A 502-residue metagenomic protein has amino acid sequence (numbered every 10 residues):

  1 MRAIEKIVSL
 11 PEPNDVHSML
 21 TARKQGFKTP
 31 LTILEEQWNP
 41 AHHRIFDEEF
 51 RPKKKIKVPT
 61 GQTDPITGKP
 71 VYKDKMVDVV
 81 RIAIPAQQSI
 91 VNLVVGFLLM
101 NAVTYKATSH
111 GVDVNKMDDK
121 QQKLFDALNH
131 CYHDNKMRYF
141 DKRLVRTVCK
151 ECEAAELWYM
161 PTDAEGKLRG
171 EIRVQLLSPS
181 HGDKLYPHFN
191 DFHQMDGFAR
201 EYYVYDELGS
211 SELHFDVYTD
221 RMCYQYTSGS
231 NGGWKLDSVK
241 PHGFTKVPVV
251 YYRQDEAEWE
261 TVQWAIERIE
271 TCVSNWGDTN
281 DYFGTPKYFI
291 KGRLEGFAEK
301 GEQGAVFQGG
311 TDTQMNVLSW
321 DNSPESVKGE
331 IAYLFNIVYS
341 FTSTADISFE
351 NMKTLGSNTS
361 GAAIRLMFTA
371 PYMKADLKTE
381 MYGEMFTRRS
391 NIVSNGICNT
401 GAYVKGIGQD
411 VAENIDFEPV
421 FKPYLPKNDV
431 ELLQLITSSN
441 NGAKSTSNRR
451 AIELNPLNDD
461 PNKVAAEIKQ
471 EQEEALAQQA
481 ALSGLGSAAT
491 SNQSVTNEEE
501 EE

Functional and structural regions predicted by a protein language model:
M1-I172, E499-E502: Extended, helix-rich architectural segments
A41, Y105, D134-Y139, E151-A155 (+9 more regions): Short secondary-structure junctions and interdomain/linker hinges
G68, K116, L144, S319-S326 (+1 more regions): Conserved aromatic-histidine-acidic binding/catalytic patches
K120-L124, Y132, K136-F140, V148 (+6 more regions): Short amphipathic alpha-helical segments
Q121-L128, D312-V317, F368: A short, surface-exposed helix-loop junction/capping segment
K142-Y252: Extended, regular secondary-structure scaffolds
G233-L366: Extended, charged amphipathic alpha-helical segments
L294, Q303-T313, S326, Y333 (+1 more regions): C-terminal helix-loop subdomains that flank or include functional centers
